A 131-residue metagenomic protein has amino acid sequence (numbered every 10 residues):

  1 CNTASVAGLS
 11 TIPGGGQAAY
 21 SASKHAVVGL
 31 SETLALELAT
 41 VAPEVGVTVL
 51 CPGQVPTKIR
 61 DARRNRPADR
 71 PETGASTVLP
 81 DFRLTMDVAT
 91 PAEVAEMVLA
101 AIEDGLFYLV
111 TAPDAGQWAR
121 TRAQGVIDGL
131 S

Functional and structural regions predicted by a protein language model:
N2: Rossmann-fold scaffold of SDR-type NAD(P)-dependent oxidoreductases
S5: Residue(s) in the substrate-gating loop at a strand-loop-helix junction that position the organic substrate next
S10-A19: Active-site loop immediately N-terminal to the catalytic Tyr-X3-Lys motif of short-chain dehydrogenase/reductase
A18, A26-G29, T90: Conserved cofactor-binding/catalytic machinery of classical short-chain dehydrogenase/reductase
S23: Active-site helix of classical SDR
A26, L30-L38, L50: Hydrophobic alpha-helix immediately C-terminal to the catalytic Tyr-X-X-X-Lys motif of short-chain
A39-A112: SDR active-site lid
Y108-Q124: Terminal hydrophobic/aromatic helix or amphipathic segment near a protein terminus
